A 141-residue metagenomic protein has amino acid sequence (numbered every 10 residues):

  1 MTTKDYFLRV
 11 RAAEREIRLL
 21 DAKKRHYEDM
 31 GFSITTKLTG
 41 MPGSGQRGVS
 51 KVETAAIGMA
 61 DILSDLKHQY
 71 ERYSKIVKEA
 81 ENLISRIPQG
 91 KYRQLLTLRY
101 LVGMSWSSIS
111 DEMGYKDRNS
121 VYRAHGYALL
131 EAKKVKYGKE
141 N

Functional and structural regions predicted by a protein language model:
M1-R86, K134-N141: N-terminal interaction/assembly modules
I76-E79, G90-Y92, A124: N-terminal positioning helix adjacent to the helix-turn-helix/winged-helix DNA-binding module
R86-I87, Y115: Short, conserved sequence motifs enriched in acidic/basic residues, glycine, and aromatics that mark functional "hot
I87-M104: Short amphipathic alpha helix immediately N-terminal
L95-L96, I109-D111: Hydrophobic positions on the alpha-helical face of helix-turn-helix-like DNA-binding modules
S105-S108, G114: Amphipathic alpha-helical binding modules
G114-V135: DNA-recognition helix of helix-turn-helix
